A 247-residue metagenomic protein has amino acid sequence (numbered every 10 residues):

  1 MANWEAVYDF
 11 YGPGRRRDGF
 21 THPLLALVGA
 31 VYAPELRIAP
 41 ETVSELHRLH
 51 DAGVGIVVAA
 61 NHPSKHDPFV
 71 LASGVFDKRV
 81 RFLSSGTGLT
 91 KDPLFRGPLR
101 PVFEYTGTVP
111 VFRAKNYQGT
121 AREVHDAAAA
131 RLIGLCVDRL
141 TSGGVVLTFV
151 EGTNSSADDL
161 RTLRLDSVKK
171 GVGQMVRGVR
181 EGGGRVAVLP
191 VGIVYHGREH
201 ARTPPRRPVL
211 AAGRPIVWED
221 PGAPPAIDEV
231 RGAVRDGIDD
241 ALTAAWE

Functional and structural regions predicted by a protein language model:
D9-P13, H50-E123: Catalytic core of membrane glycerolipid acyltransferases/transacylases, capturing the structured, soluble-facing
G12-R37, R96-G107: Alpha-helical membrane-targeting segments
V28-G55: A short, well-structured juxtamembrane/interface segment
L36-A39, H125-A130, K169: A conditional alpha-helix N-cap/helix-loop micro-motif detector
R100, V145, G152-P224: A cross-family acyltransferase "interaction/gating" segment
A114-A129, D158-L163: Surface-exposed cleft-lining segments at the edges of enzyme active sites
L132-T141: Short amphipathic alpha-helices and their capping/turn segments at secondary-structure boundaries
R207, W218-E247: Charged, low-complexity C-terminal accessory regions
